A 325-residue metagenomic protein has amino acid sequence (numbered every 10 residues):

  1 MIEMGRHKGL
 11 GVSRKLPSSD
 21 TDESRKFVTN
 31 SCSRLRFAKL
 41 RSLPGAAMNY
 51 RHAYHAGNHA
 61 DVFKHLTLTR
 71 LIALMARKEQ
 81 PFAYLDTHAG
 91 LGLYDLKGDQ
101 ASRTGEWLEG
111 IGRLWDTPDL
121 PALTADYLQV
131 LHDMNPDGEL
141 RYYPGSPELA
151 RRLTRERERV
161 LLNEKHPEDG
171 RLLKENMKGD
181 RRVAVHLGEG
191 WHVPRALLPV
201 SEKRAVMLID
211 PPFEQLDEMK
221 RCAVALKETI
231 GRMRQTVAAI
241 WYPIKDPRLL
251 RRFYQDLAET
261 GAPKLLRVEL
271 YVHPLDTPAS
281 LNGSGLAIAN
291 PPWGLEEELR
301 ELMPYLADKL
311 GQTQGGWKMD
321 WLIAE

Functional and structural regions predicted by a protein language model:
M1-I2, E23: Polybasic, low-complexity intrinsically disordered segments
I2-L16: Extreme N-terminal basic, low-complexity initiation segments that serve as generic localization/processing leaders
G11, L35-L40: Short, low-complexity intrinsically disordered segments enriched in small and basic residues
R41-E325: Class I S-adenosyl-L-methionine-dependent methyltransferase catalytic core
